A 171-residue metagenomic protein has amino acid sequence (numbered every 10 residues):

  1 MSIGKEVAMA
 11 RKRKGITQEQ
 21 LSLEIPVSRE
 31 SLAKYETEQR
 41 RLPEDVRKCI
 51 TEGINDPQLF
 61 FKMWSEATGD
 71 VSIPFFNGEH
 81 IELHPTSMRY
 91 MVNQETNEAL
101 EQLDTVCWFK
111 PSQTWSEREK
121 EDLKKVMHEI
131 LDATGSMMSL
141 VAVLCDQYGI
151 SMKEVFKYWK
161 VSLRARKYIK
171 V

Functional and structural regions predicted by a protein language model:
M1, R11-R13, R41: Short amphipathic helical patch at the helix-1/turn junction of helix-turn-helix
K5-L21: Short basic helix-loop element that most often maps to the first helix and adjoining turn of HTH DNA-binding modules
V7, A33, I50-T51: Short amphipathic alpha-helical segments
P26-R41: Recognition helix of helix-turn-helix/homeodomain-like DNA-binding domains that insert into the DNA major groove
L32, K62, A67-G69: N-terminal "mature-chain" segments and other terminal, solvent-exposed stretches
D45-F61: DNA major-groove recognition helix of helix-turn-helix/homeodomain DNA-binding modules
A67-G135: Helix-turn-helix/homeodomain-like alpha-helical modules used for DNA recognition and transcription-factor dimerization
W108-V171: Charged, low-complexity intrinsically disordered regulatory/assembly segments
